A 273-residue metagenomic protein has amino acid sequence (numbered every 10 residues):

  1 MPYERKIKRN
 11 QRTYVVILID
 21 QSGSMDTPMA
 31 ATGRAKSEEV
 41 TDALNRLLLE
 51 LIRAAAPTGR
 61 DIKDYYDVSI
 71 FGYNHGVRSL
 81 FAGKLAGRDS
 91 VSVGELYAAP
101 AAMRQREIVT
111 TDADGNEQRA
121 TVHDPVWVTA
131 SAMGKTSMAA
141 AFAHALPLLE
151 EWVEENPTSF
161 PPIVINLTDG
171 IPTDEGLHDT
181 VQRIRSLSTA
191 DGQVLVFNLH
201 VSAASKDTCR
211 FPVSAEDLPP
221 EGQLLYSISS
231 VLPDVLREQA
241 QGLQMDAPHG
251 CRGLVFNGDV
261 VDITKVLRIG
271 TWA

Functional and structural regions predicted by a protein language model:
M1-A273: Acidic, low-complexity intrinsically disordered regions
